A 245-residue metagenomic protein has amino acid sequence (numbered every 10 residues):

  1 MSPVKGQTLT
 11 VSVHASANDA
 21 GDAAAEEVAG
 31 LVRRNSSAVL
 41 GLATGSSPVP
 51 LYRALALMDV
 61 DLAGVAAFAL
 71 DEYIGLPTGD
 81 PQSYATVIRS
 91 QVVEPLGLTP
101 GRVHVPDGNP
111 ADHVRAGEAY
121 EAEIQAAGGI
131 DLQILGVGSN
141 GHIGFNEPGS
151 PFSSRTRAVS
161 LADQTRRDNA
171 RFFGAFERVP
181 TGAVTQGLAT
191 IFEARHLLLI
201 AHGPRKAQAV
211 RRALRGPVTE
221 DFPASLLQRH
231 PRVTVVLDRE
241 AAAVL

Functional and structural regions predicted by a protein language model:
M1-L40: N-terminal glycine-/serine-/threonine-rich phosphate-binding loop
S2-T8, L62-I134: Ligand-binding beta-strand-loop-alpha-helix segment within the catalytic cores of soluble metabolic enzymes
R33-V60: Glycine-rich N-terminal segment of FAD-binding domains in flavoprotein oxidoreductases, spanning the beta-loop-helix
L42-S47, L135-S139, H202: Glycine-rich beta-strand-to-loop/alpha-helix junction loops that act as flexible
A54-L62, T86, S90, P148-A158 (+1 more regions): A glycine- and small-aliphatic-rich helix-loop capping segment at beta-alpha/alpha-beta transitions that lines
G128-S153: Glycine-rich phosphate-binding loop
G144-L188: Class I SAM-dependent methyltransferase SAM-binding "motif I" and its flanking Rossmann-like core
A189, E193-L245: ATP/nucleoside-binding phosphotransfer catalytic cores, i.e., glycine-rich phosphate-binding loops
